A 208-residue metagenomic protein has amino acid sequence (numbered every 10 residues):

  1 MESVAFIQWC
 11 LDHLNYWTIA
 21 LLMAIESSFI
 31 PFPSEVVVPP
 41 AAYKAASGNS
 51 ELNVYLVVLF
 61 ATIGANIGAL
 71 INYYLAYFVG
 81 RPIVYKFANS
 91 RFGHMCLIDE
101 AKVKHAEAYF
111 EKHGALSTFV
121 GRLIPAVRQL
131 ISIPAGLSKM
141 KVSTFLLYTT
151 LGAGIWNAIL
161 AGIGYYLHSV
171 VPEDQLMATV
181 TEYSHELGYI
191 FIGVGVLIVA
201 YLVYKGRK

Functional and structural regions predicted by a protein language model:
M1-A20, N49-Q129, I133, L137-M140 (+1 more regions): Membrane-interfacial helix-loop-helix
A20, F145-A153, N157-D174, A178: Non-cytoplasmic
A20-V38, G121: Transmembrane alpha-helix interface/packing and boundary motifs in multi-pass membrane proteins, characterized by
E26, G64, I124, L151-W156 (+2 more regions): Transmembrane alpha-helical core residues of multi-pass small-molecule transporters, especially secondary transporters
P31, A69, Y73, S117 (+2 more regions): Hydrophobic alpha-helical transmembrane segments in multi-pass membrane proteins
S34, V38, R128-Q129, T144 (+1 more regions): Functionally critical, cavity-lining and gating residues within the transmembrane helices of 12-TM secondary
P39-Y43, Y73, Y77, I133 (+3 more regions): Transmembrane alpha-helix boundary and packing residues in multipass membrane permease domains and related
